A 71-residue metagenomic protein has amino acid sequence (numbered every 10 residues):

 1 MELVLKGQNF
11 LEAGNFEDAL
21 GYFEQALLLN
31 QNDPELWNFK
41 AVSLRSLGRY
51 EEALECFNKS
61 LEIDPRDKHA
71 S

Functional and structural regions predicted by a protein language model:
E12-A13, S46: Register position in tetratricopeptide repeats
Q25-L28, N58-E62: Conserved structural position within tetratricopeptide repeats
